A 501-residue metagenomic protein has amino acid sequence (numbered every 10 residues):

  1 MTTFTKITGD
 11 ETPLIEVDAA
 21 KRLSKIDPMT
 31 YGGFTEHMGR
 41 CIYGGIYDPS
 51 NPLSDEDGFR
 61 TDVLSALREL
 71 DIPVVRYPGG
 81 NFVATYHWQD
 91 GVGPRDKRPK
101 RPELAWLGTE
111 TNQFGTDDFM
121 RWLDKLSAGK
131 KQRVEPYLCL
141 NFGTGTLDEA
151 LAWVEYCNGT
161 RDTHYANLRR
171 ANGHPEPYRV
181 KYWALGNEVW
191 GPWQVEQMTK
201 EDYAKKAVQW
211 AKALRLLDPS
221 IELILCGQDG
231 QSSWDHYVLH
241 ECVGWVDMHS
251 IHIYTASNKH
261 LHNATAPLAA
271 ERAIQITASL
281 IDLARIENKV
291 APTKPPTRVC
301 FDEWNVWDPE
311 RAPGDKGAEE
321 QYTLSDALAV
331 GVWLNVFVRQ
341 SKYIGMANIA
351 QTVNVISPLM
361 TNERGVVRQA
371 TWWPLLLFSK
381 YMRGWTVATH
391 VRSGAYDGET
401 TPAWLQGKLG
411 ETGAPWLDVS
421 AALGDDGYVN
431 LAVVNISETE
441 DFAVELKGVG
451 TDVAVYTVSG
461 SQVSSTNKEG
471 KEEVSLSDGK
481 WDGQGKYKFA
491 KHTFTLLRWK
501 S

Functional and structural regions predicted by a protein language model:
M1-W234, L239-M248, A270-E271, Q275-S501: Non-catalytic accessory regions flanking glycosidase/transglycosidase catalytic cores in CAZymes
H252-A266: Active-site His/acidic residue clusters
